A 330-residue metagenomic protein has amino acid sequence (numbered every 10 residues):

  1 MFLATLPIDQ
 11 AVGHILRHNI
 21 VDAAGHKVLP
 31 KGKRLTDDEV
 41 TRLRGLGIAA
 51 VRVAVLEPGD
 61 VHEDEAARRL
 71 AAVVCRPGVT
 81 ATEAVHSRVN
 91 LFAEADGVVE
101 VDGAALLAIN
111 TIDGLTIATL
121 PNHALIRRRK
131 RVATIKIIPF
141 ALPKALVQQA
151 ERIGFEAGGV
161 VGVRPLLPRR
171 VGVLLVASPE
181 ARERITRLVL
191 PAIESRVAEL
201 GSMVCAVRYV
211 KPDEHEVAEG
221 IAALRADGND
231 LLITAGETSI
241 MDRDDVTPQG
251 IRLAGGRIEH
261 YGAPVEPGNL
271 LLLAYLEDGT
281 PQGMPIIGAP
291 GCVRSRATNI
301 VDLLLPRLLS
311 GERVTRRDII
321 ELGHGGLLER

Functional and structural regions predicted by a protein language model:
M1-Q148: Phosphate-interaction motifs
T36, G59-A67, N122-L125, T186 (+4 more regions): Generic structural signal for well-ordered, non-membrane alpha-helical segments in soluble metabolic enzymes
L43, Q149, T186-V189, V246-Q249 (+1 more regions): Short, glycine/charged-enriched secondary-structure capping and boundary segments
G47, V74-G78, A95, I126 (+8 more regions): Structural signal for hydrophobic packing residues in well-ordered secondary-structure cores of soluble enzyme domains
V53, V79-A84, L142-K144, M203-V207 (+1 more regions): Flexible, glycine/charged-enriched surface loops at secondary-structure junctions
G78-A81, L120-A124, I137-P139, A157-P165 (+5 more regions): A generic local secondary-structure boundary/capping motif
P139-L231: Phosphate-binding glycine-rich loops and their immediate beta-loop-alpha structural context
S178, C205-R330: Short glycine/threonine-rich loop/turn motifs
